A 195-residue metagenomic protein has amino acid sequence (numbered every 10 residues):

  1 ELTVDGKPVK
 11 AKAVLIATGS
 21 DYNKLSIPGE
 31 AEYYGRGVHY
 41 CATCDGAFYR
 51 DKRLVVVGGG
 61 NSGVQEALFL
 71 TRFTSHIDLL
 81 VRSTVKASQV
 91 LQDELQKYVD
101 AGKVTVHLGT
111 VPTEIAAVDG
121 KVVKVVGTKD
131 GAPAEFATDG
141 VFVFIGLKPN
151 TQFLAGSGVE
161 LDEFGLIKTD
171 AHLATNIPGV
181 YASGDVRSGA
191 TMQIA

Functional and structural regions predicted by a protein language model:
E1-T3, V9-A11, I16, T71-A171: A Rossmann-like FAD-binding core segment of flavoenzymes
K12-A13, R36, D51-R53: Nucleotide donor/acceptor-binding cores
D21, S26, E32-F48, F144-M192: FAD-site-proximal beta/loop scaffold in flavoenzymes
G58-G60: Glycine-rich Rossmann-fold phosphate-binding loop(s) that bind the pyrophosphate of adenine dinucleotide cofactors
G63-V64: N-terminal Rossmann-fold NAD(P) dinucleotide-binding loop
A67-L68: Generic hydrophobic/aromatic pocket-lining and core-packing "Φ" positions
A195: Conserved SAM-binding loop and adjacent beta-strand
